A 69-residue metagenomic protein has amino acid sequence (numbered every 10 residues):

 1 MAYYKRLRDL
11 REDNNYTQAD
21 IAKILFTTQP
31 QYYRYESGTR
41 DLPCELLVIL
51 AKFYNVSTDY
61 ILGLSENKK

Functional and structural regions predicted by a protein language model:
M1-K5, Y33, K69: A detector for short, charged/polar N-terminal pre-domain segments
Y3, L7, S57-T58: Hydrophobic side chains within well-formed alpha-helices
K5-I24, I49: Short basic helix-loop element that most often maps to the first helix and adjoining turn of HTH DNA-binding modules
L7, I21-A22, Y32-Y35, I61: Conserved hydrophobic/aromatic packing and binding residues within compact polymer-binding modules
D13, K52, L62-K69: Short, charged recognition helix plus adjacent turn of helix-turn-helix-like nucleic-acid-binding domains
F26, E45-Y60: DNA major-groove recognition helix of helix-turn-helix/homeodomain DNA-binding modules
F26-D41: Recognition helix of helix-turn-helix/homeodomain-like DNA-binding domains that insert into the DNA major groove
